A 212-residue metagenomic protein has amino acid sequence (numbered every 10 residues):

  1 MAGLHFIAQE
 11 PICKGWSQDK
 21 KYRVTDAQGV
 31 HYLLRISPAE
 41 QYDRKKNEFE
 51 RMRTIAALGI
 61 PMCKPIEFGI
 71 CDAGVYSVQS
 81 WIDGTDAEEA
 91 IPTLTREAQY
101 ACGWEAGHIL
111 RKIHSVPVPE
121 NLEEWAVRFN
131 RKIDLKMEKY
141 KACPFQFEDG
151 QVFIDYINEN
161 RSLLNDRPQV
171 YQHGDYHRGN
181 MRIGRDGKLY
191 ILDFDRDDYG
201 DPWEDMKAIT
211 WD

Functional and structural regions predicted by a protein language model:
M1-A2, W104, K112-G174: An alpha-helical support segment within catalytic cores of ATP-dependent transferases
G3-P11: Conserved N-terminal boundary motif of the eukaryotic protein kinase catalytic domain
I7, C63-I66, L192, K207: A short, local hydrophobic-aromatic micro-motif
P11-E124: ATP-binding pocket architecture of kinase catalytic cores
G29, G74, R167-Q169, G187: Conserved catalytic motifs of the protein kinase core domain
F49, W81, G174-Y176, F194-R196 (+1 more regions): Generic detector of well-ordered alpha-helical packing
Q169-Y171, G184-D212: Active-site Asp-x-Gly
G179-M181: Hydrophobic residue at the +6 position relative to the catalytic HRD Asp in the kinase catalytic loop
